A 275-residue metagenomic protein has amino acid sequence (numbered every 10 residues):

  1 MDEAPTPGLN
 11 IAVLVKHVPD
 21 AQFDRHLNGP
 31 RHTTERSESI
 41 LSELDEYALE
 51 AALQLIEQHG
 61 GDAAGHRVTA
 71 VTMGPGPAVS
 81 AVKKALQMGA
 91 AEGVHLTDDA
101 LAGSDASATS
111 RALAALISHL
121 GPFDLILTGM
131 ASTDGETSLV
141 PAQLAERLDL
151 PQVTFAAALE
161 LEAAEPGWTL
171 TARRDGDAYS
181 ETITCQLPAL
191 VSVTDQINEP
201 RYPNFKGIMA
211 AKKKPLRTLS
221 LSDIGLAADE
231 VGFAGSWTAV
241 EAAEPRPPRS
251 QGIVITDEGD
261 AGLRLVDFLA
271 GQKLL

Functional and structural regions predicted by a protein language model:
M1-L275: N-terminal glycine-rich FAD/FM-binding segment characteristic of electron-transfer flavoproteins
